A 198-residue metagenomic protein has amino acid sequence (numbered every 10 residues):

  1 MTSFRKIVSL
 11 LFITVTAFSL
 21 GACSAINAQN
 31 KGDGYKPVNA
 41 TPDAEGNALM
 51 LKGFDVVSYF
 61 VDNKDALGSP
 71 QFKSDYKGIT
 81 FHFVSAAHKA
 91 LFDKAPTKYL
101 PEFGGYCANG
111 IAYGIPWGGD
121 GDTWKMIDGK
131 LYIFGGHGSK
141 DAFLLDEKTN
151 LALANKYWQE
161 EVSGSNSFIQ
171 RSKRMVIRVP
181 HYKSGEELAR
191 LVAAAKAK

Functional and structural regions predicted by a protein language model:
M1-L11: Bacterial N-terminal signal peptides that target proteins for export
L11-G21: Bacterial N-terminal signal peptides
S24-K77, T97-K198: Intrinsically disordered, low-complexity terminal tails and linkers in eukaryotic proteins, enriched in charged/polar
K77-S85: Short, well-structured hydrophobic secondary-structure segments
V84-A86, G136-H137: Active-site-proximal beta-strand/loop segments in catalytic clefts of secreted hydrolases
S85-L100: Short, solvent-exposed recognition patches
